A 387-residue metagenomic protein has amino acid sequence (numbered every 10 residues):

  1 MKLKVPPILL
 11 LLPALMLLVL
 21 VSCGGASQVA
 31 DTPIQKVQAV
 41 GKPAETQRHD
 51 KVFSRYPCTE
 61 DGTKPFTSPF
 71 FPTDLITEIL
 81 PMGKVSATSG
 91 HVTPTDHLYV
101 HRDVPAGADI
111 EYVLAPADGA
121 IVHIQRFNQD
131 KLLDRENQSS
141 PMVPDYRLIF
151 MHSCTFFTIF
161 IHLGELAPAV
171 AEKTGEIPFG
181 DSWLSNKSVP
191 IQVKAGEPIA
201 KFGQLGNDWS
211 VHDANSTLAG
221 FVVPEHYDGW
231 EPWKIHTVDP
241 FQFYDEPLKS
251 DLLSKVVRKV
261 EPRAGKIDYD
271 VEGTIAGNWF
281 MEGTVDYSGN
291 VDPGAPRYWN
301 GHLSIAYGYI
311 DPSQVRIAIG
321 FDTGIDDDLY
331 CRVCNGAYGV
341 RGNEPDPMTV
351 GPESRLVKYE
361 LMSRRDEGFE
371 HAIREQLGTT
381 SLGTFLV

Functional and structural regions predicted by a protein language model:
K2-L12: Bacterial N-terminal signal peptides that target proteins for export
L20-S22: C-terminal motif of bacterial Sec signal peptides marking the signal peptidase cleavage site
G24-S27: Bacterial signal peptide processing site
I34-Y146, C154, K194-A195, T237-P240 (+1 more regions): Surface-exposed, glycine-biased beta-strand/turn segments
G62-K64, V85-T88, D103, D134 (+2 more regions): Surface-exposed intrinsically disordered loops and tails
A106-D109, L114, M151-P198: Short histidine-centered loop motifs in beta-beta connectors
E136-S139, D145-F150, P190-D213: Short hydrophobic beta/alpha edge segments that flank linear recognition/processing sites
R365-V387: Acidic, glycine-rich flexible loop segments
